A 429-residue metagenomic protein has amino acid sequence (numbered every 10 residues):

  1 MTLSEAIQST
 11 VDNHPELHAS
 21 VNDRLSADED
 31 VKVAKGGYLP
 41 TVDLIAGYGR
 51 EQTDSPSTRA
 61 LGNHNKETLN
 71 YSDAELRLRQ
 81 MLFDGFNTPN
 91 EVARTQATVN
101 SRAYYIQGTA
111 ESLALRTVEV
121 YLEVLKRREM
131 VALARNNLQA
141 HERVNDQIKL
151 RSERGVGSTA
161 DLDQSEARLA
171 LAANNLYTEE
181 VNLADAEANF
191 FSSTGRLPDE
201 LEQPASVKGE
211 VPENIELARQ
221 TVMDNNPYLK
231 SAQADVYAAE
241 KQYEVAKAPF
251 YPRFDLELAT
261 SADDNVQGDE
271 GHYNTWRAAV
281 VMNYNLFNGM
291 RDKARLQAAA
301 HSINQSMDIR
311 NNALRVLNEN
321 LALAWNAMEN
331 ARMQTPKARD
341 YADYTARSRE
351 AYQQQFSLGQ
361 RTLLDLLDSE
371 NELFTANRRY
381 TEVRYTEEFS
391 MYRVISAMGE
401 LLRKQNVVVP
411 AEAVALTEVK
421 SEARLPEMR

Functional and structural regions predicted by a protein language model:
M1-I7: Regulatory alphaC helix of protein kinase catalytic domains
I7, E75-R77, Y121, A279-V281 (+1 more regions): Membrane-embedded beta-strand positions in outer-membrane beta-barrel channels/transporters
H18, T41-T68, R79-G108, K230 (+3 more regions): Small/polar (Gly/Ser/Thr/Ala-rich) solvent-exposed segments that form structured loops/beta-strands/short helices used
A19-A34, T109, L113-A132, R143 (+5 more regions): Amphipathic alpha-helical coiled-coil segments
Q52, R379-R429: Acidic, low-complexity, intrinsically disordered peripheral segments
Y71-D73, E119, Q164, T275-R277: Transmembrane beta-barrel architecture of outer-membrane proteins
S112-M223, A324-A327, A331, E372-L373 (+1 more regions): Periplasmic alpha-helical coiled-coil/stalk elements that build and connect Gram-negative outer-membrane
I215-D263: Acidic, glycine-rich loop-and-beta core segments that form the ion-binding/anion-interacting portion of active sites
